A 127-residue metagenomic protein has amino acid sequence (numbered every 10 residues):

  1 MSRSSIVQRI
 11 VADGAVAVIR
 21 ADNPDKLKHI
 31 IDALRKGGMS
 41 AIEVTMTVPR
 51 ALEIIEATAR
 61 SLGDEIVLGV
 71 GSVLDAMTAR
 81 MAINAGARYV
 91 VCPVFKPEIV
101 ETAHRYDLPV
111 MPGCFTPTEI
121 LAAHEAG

Functional and structural regions predicted by a protein language model:
M1-G86, R105: Conserved N-terminal beta1-alpha1 strand-loop-helix module at the mouth
R50, E65, L74-A79, I83-G127: Conserved anion-binding
